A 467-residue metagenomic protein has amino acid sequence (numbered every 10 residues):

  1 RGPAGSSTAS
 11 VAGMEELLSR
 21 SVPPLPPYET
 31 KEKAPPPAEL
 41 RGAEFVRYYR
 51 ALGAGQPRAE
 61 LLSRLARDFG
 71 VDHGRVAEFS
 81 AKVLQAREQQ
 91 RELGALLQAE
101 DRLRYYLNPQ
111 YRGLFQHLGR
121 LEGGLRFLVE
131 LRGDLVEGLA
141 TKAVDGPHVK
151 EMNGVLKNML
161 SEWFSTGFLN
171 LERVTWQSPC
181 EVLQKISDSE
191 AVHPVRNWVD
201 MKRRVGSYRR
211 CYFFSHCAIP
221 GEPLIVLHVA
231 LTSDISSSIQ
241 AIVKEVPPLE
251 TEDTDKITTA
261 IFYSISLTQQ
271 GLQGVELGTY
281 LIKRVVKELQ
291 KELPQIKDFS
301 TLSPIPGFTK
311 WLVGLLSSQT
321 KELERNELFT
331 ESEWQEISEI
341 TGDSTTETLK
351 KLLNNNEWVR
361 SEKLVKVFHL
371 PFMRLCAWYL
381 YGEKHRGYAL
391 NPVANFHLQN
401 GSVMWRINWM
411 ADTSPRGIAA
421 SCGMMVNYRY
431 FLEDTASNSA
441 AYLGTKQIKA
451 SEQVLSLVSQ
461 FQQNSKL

Functional and structural regions predicted by a protein language model:
R1-V275, T279-L467: Extended, composition-driven regions rather than compact fold-specific motifs
